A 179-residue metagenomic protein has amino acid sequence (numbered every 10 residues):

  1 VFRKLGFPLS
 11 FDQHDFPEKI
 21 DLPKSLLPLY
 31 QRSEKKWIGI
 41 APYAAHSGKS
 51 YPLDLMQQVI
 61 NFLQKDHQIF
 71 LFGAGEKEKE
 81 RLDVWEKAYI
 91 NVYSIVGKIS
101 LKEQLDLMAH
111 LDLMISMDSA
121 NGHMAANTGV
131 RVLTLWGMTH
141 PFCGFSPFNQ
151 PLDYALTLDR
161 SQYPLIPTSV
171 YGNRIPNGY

Functional and structural regions predicted by a protein language model:
V1-K49, L53: Mid-sequence helix-capping/hinge segment at a functional interface
F2, A44-A45, E76, G137-H140: Short, glycine/serine-rich, charged loops/turns that create anion-binding and catalytic segments at active sites
D12, S47, N91, G97 (+3 more regions): Glycine-rich, flexible loop/turn motifs
K19, K79-E80, F142, Y163: Generic structural signal for helix capping and beta-alpha/helix-loop junctions
K19-D21, S100-Q104, R160-I166: A short acidic, often aromatic-flanked loop/helix-cap motif at beta-alpha or helix-coil junctions that lines enzyme
L29-Q31, N61, S146-P147: Short secondary-structure boundary/capping segments
L53-M138: Donor-binding and catalytic core of enzymes assembling or modifying cell-surface/extracellular glycoconjugates
A126-Y179: Nucleotide-sugar donor-binding patch of glycosyltransferase catalytic domains
